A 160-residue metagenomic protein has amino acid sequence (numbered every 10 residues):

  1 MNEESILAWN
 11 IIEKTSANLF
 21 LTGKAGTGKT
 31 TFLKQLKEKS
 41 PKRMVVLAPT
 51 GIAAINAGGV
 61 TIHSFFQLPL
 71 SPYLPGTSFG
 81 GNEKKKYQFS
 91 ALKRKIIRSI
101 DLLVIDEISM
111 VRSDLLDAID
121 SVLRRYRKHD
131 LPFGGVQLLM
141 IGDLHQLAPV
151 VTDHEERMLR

Functional and structural regions predicted by a protein language model:
M1-R160: Conserved ATP-binding/catalytic motifs of P-loop helicase motor domains
